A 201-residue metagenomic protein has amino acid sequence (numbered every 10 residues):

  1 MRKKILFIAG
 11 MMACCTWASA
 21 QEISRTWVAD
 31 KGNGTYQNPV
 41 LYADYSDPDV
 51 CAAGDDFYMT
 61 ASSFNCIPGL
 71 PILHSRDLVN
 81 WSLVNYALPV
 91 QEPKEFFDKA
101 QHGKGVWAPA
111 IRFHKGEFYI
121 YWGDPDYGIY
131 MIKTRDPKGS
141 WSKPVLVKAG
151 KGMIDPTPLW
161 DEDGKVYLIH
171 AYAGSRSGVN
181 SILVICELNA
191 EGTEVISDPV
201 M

Functional and structural regions predicted by a protein language model:
M1-E22: Bacterial Sec-dependent N-terminal signal peptides
A20-M201: Carbohydrate-active catalytic/glycan-binding domains of CAZyme proteins, especially the secreted or lumenal ectodomains
